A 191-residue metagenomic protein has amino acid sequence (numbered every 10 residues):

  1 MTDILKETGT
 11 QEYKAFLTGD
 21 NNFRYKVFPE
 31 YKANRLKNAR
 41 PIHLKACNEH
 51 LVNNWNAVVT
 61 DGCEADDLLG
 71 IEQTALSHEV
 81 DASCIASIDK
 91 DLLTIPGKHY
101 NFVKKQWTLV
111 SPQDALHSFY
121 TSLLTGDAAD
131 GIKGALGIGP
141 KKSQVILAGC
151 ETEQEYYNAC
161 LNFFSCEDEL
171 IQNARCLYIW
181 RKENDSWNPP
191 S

Functional and structural regions predicted by a protein language model:
M1-H50: Domain-level signal for Mg2+-assisted phosphodiester chemistry and nucleotide/NA-binding surfaces in nucleic-acid
T10, N34-P190: Extended two-metal-dependent nuclease catalytic cores across DNA- and RNA-processing enzymes
